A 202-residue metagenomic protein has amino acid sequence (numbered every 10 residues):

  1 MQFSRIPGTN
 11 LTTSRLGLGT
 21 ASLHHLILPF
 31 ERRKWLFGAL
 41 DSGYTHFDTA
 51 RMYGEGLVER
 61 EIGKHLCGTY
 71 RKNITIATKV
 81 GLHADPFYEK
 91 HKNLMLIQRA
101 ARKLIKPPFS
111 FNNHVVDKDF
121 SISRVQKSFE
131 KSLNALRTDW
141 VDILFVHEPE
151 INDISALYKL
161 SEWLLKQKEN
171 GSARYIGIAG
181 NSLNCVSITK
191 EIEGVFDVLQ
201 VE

Functional and structural regions predicted by a protein language model:
M1-M95: N-terminal binding-site loop/beta-alpha segment at the start of enzyme catalytic domains that lines or forms
I27, Q98-E202: Glycine/proline-rich, positively charged, aromatic-decorated active-site loop/lid region on the catalytic face
